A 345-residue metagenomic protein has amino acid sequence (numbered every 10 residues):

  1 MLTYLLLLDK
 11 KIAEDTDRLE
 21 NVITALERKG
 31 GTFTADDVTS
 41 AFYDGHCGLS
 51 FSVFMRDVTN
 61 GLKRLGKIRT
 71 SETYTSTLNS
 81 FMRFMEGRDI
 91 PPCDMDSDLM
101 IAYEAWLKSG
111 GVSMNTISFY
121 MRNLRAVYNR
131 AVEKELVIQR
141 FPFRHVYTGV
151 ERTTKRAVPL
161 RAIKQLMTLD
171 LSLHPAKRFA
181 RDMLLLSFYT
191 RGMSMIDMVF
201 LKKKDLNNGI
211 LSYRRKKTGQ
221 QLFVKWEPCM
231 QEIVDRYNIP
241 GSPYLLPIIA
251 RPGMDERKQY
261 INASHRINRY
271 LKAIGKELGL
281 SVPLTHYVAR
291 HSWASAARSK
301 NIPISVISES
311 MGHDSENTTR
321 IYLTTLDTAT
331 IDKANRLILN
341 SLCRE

Functional and structural regions predicted by a protein language model:
A25-G110: Basic/aromatic-enriched alpha-helical hairpins
S80-R83, C93, D98, S109-P142 (+1 more regions): N-terminal DNA-binding recognition helix of tyrosine site-specific recombinases/integrases
I101-A102, V137-T168, R251-K258: Flexible interdomain linker/hinge and immediately adjacent N-terminus of the catalytic tyrosine-recombinase domain
A157, R215-G219, M311-R336: Catalytic-site neighborhood detector that most strongly recognizes the C-terminal catalytic loop/helix of tyrosine
I163, E227-S281: Active-site/catalytic core of tyrosine-dependent DNA strand-transfer enzymes
L173-P175, N268-E309: Short, basic (Lys/Arg/His-rich) helix/loop patches that form interaction surfaces in the mid-to-C-terminal regions
K204-S212, S281-V282, I302-I321, E345: Short, polar N-cap/turn motifs at the start of nucleic acid-interacting alpha helices
F223-P228, E232, R236-Y237, T324-E345: DNA/chromatin major-groove-contacting recognition/catalytic segments
